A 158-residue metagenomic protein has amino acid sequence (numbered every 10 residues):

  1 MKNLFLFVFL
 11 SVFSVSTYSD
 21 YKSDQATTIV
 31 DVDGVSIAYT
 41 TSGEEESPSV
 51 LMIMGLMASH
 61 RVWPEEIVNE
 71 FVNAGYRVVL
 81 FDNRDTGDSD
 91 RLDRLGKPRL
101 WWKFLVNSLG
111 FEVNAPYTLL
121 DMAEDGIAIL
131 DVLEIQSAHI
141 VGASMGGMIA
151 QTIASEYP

Functional and structural regions predicted by a protein language model:
L4-F13: Sec-dependent N-terminal signal peptides
S14-S19: N-terminal signal peptide c-region/cleavage motif recognized by signal peptidases
Y21-S36: N-terminal cap/lid segment of alpha/beta-hydrolase-fold proteins
Q25, T40, T118-L119, V141: Extracytoplasmic
V32-S108: Conserved HGGG/HGGXW glycine-rich cap/lid loop of the alpha/beta-hydrolase fold
N107-A138: Conserved acidic catalytic loop of the alpha/beta-hydrolase fold
Q136-P158: Conserved hydrolase catalytic core segment
